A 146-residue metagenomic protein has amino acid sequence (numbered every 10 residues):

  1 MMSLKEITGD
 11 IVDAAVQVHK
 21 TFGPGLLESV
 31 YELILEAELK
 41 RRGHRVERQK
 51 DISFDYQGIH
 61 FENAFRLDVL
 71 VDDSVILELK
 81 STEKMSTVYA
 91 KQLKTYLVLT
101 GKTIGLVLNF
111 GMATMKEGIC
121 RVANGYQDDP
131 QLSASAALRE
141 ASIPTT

Functional and structural regions predicted by a protein language model:
M1-R45, K116-E117, R121-T146: Solvent-exposed, charged helical/coil patches that constitute nucleic-acid or partner-interaction surfaces
G23, L67-M85, Y96: Conserved catalytic cores of phosphodiester-cleaving nucleases, focusing on short active-site segments
L33, A64-R66, L70, G125: N-terminal, polar/charged subdomain of small-to-medium soluble alpha/beta proteins
E38, R45, S74-I76, T82 (+1 more regions): Short, charged/polar surface micro-motifs in flexible loops or helix N-caps
K40-Q57: A short acidic/basic microdomain associated with nuclease active sites
Y56-E62, M115-K116: Acidic pyrophosphate-coordinating catalytic loop
K80-A137: Nucleic-acid nuclease catalytic cores
